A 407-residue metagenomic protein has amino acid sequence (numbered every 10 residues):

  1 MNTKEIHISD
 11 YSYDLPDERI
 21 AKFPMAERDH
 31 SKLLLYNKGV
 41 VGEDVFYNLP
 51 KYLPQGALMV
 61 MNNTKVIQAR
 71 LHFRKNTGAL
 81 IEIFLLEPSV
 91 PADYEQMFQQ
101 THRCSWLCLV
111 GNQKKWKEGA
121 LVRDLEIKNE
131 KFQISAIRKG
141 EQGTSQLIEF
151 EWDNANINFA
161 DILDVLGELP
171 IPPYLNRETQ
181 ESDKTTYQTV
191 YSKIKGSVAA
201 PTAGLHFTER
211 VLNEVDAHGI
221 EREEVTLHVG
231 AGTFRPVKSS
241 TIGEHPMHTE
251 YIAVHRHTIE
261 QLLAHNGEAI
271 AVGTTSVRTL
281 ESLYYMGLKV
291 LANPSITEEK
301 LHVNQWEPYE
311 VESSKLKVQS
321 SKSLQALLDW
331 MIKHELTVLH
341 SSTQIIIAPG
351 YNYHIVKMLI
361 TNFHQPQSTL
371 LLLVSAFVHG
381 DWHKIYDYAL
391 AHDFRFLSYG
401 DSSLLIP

Functional and structural regions predicted by a protein language model:
M1-P407: Surface-exposed, charge/polar-rich loops and edge strands
